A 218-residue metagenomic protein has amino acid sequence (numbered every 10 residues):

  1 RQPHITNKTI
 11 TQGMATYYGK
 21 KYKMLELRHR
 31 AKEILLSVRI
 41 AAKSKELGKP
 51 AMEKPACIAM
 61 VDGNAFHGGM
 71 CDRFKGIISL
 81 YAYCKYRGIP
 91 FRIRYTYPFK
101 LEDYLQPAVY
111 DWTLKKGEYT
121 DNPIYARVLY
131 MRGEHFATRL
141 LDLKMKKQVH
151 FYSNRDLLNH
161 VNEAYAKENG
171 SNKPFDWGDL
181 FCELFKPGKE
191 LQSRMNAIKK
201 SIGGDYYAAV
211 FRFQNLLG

Functional and structural regions predicted by a protein language model:
R1-V38, A42, M52: Non-catalytic N-terminal targeting/anchoring module and adjacent flexible stem/linker that precedes the structured
H29-G218: Secretory-pathway glycan-assembly enzymes, especially type II membrane glycosyltransferases that use nucleotide-sugar
